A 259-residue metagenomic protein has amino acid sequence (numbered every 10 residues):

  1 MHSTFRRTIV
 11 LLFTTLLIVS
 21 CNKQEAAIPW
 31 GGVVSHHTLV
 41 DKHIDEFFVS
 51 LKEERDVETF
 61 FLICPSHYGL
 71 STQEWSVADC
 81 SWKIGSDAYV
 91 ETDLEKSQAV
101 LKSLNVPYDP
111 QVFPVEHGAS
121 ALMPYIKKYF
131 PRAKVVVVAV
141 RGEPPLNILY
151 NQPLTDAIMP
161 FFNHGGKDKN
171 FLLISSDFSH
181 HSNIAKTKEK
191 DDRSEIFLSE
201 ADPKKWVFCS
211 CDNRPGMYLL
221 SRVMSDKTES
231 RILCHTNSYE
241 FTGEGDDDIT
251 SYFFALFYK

Functional and structural regions predicted by a protein language model:
M1-I9: Bacterial N-terminal signal peptides that target proteins for export
T8-L17: Bacterial N-terminal signal peptides
C21-T59, H67-D168, H181-K259: Flexible, D/E/H-enriched segments
F171-H181: Short acidic/histidine-rich active-site segments
